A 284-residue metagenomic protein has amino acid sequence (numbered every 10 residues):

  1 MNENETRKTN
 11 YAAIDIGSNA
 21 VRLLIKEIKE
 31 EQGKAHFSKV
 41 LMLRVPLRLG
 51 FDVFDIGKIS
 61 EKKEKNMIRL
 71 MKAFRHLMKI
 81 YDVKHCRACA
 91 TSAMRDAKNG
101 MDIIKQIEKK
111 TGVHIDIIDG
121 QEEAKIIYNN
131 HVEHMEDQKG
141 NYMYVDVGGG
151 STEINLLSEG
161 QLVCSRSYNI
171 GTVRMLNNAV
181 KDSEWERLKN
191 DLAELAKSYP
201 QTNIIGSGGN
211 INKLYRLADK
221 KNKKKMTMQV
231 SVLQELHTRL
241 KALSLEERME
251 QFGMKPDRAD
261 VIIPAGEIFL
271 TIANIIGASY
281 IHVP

Functional and structural regions predicted by a protein language model:
N4-E5, S198: Short, flexible hinge/linker loops that cap or flank conserved catalytic cores
E5-S38: N-terminal basic/disordered segments at the start of proteins
Y11, I25, D52-V83, T91-N141 (+1 more regions): Helical "lid/coupling" subdomains associated with nucleotide-phosphate turnover
D15-A20, V145-S151, S207-N210: A short acidic Gly-Thr/Ser loop motif
K34-V53, R69, K79: Conserved ATP-binding subdomain of kinase catalytic cores across diverse folds
A88: Dinucleotide-binding Rossmann-like beta1-alpha1 core, especially the glycine-rich loop that anchors the ADP
